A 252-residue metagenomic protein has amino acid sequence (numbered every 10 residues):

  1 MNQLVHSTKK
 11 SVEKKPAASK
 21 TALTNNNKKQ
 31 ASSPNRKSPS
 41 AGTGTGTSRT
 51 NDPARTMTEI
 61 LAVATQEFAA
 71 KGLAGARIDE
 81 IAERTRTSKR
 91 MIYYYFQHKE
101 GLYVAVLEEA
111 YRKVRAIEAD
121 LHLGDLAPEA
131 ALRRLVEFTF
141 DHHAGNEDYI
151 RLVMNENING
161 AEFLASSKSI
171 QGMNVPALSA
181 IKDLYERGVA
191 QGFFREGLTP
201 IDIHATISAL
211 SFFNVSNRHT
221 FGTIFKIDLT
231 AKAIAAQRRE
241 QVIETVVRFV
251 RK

Functional and structural regions predicted by a protein language model:
M1-T43, F138-D141, G145, V175-Q191 (+1 more regions): C-terminal peripheral helix-coil segments that are non-catalytic and often amphipathic
T56-A64, I81, V106-A110, V114 (+1 more regions): Generic hydrophobic, amphipathic alpha-helix propensity
E59, A130, R134, F138 (+2 more regions): Amphipathic alpha-helical interaction segments
E59, E67-G101, A105-V106: Helix-turn-helix
I60-F68, T139, V246: Short hydrophobic clusters on alpha-helical segments that form packing/core surfaces in small helical domains
V106-L135, A165-N174: Amphipathic alpha-helical linker/stalk segments
A130, S166-M173, A190-T206: All-alpha amphipathic helical-bundle segments outside canonical DNA-binding/catalytic cores that form hydrophobic
A131, A144-A165, N217-F225: Amphipathic alpha-helical segments used for helix-helix packing
